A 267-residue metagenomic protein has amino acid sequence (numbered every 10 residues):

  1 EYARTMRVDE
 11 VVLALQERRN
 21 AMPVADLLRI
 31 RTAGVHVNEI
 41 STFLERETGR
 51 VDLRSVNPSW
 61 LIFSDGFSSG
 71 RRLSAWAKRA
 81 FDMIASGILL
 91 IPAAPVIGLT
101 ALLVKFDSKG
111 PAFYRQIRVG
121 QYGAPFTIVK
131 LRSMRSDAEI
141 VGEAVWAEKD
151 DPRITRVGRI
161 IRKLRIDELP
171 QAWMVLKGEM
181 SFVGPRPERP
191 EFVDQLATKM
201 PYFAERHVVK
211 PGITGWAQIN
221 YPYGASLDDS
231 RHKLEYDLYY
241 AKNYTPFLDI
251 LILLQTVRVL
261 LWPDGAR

Functional and structural regions predicted by a protein language model:
E1-A94, R267: N-terminal hydrophobic signal-anchor/signal peptide
Q16, S41, P95, P111 (+3 more regions): Proline-centered helix-kink/hinge sites
S41-N57, L61, Y114-R153, T214-E235: Short, glycine-rich, amphipathic interfacial segments at transmembrane boundaries or analogous
S68, L73, K177, E191 (+1 more regions): C-terminal terminal-structure detector
L73-D137, M174, P246-R267: A hydrophobic, helix-centered structural microdomain
T100, P125-I128, E139-E143, L169-W173 (+4 more regions): Extended hydrophobic-aromatic, low-complexity segments
A147-K210, I252-T256, L260: A short, structured surface patch at a secondary-structure boundary
